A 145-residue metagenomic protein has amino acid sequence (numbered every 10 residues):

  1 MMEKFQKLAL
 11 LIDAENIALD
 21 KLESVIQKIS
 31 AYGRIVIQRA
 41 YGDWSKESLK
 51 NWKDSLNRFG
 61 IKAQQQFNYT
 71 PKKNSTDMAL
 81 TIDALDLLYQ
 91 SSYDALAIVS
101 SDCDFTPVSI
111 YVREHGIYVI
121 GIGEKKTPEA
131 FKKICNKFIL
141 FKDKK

Functional and structural regions predicted by a protein language model:
M1-Y89, I110-R113, Y118, K126 (+1 more regions): Domain-level signal for Mg2+-assisted phosphodiester chemistry and nucleotide/NA-binding surfaces in nucleic-acid
L96, K137-I139: Short, well-ordered beta-strand core segments
I98-S100: Short beta-strand segments
C103-I110: Acidic, divalent-metal-coordinating active-site segment for phosphoryl/phosphodiester hydrolysis, typified by short
F131, L140-F141: Class I SAM-dependent methyltransferase SAM-binding "motif I" and its flanking Rossmann-like core
K144-K145: Conserved alpha/beta core segments of nucleic-acid transaction machinery
